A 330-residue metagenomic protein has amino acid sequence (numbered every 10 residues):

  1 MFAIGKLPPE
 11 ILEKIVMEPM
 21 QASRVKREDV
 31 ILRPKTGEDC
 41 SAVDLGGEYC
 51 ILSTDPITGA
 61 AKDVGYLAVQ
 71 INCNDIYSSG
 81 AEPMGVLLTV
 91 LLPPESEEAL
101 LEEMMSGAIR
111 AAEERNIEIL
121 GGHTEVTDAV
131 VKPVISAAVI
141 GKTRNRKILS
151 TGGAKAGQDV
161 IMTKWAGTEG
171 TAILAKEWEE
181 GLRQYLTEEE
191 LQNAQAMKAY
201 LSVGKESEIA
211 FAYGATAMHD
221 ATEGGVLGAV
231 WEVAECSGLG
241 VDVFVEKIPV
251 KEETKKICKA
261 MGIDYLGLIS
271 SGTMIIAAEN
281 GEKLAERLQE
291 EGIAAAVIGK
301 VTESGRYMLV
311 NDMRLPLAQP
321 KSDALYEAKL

Functional and structural regions predicted by a protein language model:
M1-A60, S79, L88, I109-E113 (+3 more regions): Extreme N-terminal cap/leader segments of soluble proteins
A3-E13, P19, Q289-L330: Acidic, Ser/Thr/Pro-rich beta/coil linker or hinge segments at domain junctions
L32-P34, A221-T222, G240-P249, G267-I269 (+1 more regions): Beta-strand->loop->alpha-helix junctions that form or flank phosphate-binding loops in nucleotide-handling enzymes
D44-S53, I57, E82-E179, K300: Glycine-rich anion-binding loops of enzyme active sites
A61-V86, S106-E114, S202-I209, G228-E232: Small-aliphatic-rich amphipathic alpha-helix that forms the alpha element of a beta-alpha
P93-E95, Q195-S270: Active-site-proximal betaalpha loop/short-helix elements that scaffold phosphoryl/nucleotidyl transfer chemistry
A138-S150, E188-A210: Active-site glycine-rich loop that binds ribose-phosphate moieties when present
A277-K283: Helix N-cap motif at beta-to-alpha junctions
